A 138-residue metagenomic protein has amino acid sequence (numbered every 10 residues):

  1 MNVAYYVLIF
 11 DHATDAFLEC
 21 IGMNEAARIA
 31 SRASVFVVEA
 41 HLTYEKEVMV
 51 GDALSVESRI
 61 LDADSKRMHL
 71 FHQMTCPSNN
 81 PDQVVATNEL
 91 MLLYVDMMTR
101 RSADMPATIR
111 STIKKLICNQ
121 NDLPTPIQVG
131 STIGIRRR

Functional and structural regions predicted by a protein language model:
M1-V37, L93-R138: Hot-dog-fold acyl-thioester-processing enzymes
F17-H69, Q83-N88: Hydrophobic beta-strand-centered segment that forms part of the acyl-chain substrate-binding groove
E45, Q73-N79: Core beta-strand residues in small-molecule sensory/regulatory alpha/beta domains
A63-S65, P77-N79, L93-M97: Short coil/turn motifs at secondary-structure junctions
R67-M68, Q73, S102: Generic alpha-helical hydrophobic packing signal
P81-V84, S102: Beta-sandwich strand segments
